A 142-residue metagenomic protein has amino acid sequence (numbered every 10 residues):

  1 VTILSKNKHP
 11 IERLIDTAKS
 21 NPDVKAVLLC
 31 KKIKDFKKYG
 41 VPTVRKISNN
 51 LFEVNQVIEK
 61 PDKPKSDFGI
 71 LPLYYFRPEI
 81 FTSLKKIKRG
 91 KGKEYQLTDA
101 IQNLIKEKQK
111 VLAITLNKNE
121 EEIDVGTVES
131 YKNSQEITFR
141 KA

Functional and structural regions predicted by a protein language model:
V1-Y39, K46, K85-I87: Conserved beta-loop-beta/alpha segment of the NTase-like Rossmann-fold superfamily that binds/positions NTPs
K19, I47-E122, E129-A142: Catalytic-core segments of class I nucleotidyltransferases/pyrophosphorylases that form NMP-activated intermediates
L28, V41, L73-Y75: Conserved hydrophobic/aromatic beta-strand scaffold that supports enzyme active sites
K37-G40, E121-T127: Short, solvent-exposed polar/charged micro-motifs at secondary-structure junctions
